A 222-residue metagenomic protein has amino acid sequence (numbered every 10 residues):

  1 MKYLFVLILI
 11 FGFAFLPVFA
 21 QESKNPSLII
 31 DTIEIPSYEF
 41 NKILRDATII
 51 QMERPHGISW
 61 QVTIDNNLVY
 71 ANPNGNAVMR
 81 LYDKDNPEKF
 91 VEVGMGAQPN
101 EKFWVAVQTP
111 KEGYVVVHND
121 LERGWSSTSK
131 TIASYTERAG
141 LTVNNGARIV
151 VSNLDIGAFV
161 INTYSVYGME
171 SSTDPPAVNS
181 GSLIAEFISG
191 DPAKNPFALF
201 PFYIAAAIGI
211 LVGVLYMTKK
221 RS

Functional and structural regions predicted by a protein language model:
L4-A14: Sec-dependent N-terminal signal peptides
L16-A20: Sec/Tat signal peptide C-region and signal peptidase I cleavage site
E22-T109: Secretory/extracellular carbohydrate-interaction modules and structurally similar beta-sandwich "look-alikes"
T109-K130: Short, aromatic/His-centered strand-loop micro-motif at the edge of beta-sheets
S126-N145: Short tryptophan-centered beta-strand motifs in secreted/extracellular beta-sheet-rich domains of glycan-recognition
V150-K194: Flexible glycan-contacting loops in extracellular carbohydrate-active proteins
D191-I204: Juxtamembrane/start-of-transmembrane alpha-helix segments at the extracytoplasmic/lumenal side of membrane anchors
I210-S222: C-terminal membrane-anchoring or membrane-association module
